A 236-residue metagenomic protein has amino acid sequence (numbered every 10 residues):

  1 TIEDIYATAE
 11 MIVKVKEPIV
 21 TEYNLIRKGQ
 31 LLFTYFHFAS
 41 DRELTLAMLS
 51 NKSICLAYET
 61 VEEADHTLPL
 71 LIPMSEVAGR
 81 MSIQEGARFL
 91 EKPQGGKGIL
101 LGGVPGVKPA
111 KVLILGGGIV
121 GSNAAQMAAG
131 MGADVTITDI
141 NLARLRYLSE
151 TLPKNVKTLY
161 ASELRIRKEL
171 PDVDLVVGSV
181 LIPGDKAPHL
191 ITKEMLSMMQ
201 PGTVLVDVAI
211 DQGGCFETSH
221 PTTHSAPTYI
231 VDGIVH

Functional and structural regions predicted by a protein language model:
T8-A9, V173: An anion/phosphate-binding loop that grips the pyrophosphate of nucleotide cofactors and donors
E10, K16-E17, F36-H37, L181-G184 (+1 more regions): Short glycine-/small-residue-rich Rossmann-like dinucleotide-binding loops
E17, V77, G118-V120: Residue-level detector of alpha-helix initiation sites
V20-A110: Glycine/serine-rich phosphate-binding loop and adjoining beta1-alpha1 elements at the start of nucleotide-handling
F38-D65, A187-H236: Rossmann-fold NAD(P)-binding glycine/threonine-rich loop
P93-G178: Glycine-rich phosphate/diphosphate-binding loop of Rossmann-like nucleotide-binding domains
E163-T203: A glycine- and small/hydrophobic-rich beta-loop-beta segment that serves as a flexible "lid/hinge" or phosphate-binding
